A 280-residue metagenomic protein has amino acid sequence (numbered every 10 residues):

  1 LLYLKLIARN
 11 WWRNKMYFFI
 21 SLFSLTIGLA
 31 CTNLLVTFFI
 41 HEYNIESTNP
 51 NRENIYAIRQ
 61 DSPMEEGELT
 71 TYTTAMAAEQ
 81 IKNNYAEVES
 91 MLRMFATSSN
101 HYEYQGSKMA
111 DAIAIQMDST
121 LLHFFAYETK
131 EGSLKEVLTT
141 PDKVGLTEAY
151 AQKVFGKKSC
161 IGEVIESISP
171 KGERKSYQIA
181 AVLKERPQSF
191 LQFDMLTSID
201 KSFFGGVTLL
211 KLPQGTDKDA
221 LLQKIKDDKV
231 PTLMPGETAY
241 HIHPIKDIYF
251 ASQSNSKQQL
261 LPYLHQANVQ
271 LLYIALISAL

Functional and structural regions predicted by a protein language model:
Y3-W12: A short amphipathic helical element positioned immediately N-terminal to and/or at the very start of a transmembrane
K5, M16-I20, Q270-Y273: Alpha-helical transmembrane segments of integral membrane proteins
W12-Y43, L280: Short, strongly hydrophobic transmembrane alpha-helices
S24, S62, Q214-T216, S278: Short, flexible loop/turn elements at secondary-structure junctions
T32, V36-V154, K158, I168-K175 (+2 more regions): Structured, solvent-exposed hinge/loop segments at the ends of secondary-structure elements
D118-E131, V144-Y263: Mid-to-C-terminal secondary-structure elements that act as membrane-proximal/extracytoplasmic interface segments
Q259-A279: N-terminal membrane-entry
